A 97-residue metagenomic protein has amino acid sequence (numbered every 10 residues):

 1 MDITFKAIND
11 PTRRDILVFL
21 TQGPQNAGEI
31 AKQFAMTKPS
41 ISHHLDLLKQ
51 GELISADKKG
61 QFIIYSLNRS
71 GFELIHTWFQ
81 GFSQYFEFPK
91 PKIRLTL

Functional and structural regions predicted by a protein language model:
I3-T37, F62-G71: N-terminal helix-turn-helix DNA-binding core of bacterial DNA-binding proteins
V18, K49, H76: A cross-family signal for key residues in well-ordered alpha-helices that form functional helical elements
T37, D57-K58, P91: Generic cytosolic/nucleocytoplasmic N-terminal low-complexity/intrinsically disordered segments
H44: Residues within the DNA-recognition helix of helix-turn-helix
K49-K59, S66: Beta-hairpin "wing" of winged helix-turn-helix
F72-L97: Amphipathic alpha-helical dimerization/coiled-coil segments that flank or bridge DNA-binding/regulatory modules
